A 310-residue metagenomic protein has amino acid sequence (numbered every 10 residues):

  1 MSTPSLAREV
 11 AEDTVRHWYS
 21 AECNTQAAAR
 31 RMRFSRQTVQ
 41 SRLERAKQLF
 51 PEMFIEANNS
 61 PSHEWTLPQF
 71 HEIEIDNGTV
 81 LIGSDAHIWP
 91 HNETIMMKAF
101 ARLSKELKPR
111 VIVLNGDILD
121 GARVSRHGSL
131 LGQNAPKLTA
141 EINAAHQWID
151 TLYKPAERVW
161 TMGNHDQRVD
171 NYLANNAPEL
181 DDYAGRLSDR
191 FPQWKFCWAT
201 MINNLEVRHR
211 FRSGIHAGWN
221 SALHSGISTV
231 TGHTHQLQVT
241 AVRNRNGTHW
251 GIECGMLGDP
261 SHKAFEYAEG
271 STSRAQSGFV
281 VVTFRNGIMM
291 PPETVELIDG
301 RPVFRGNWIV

Functional and structural regions predicted by a protein language model:
S5-C23: Short, amphipathic alpha-helical "recognition" segments used to contact nucleic acids or chromatin
A27-M32: Short alpha-helical "recognition helix" segments of helix-turn-helix
F34-E52: Major-groove recognition helix of helix-turn-helix-like DNA-binding domains
K47-L67: Short Lys/Arg-enriched helix C-cap and helix-to-coil transition segments that create basic nucleic-acid-contact patches
I55, G83, I88-R190: Core catalytic region of metal-dependent phosphoesterases/phosphodiesterases, especially metallo-beta-lactamase-like
P61-E93: Mobile, glycine- and charge-enriched loop segments and immediately flanking short secondary-structure elements within
S188-I202: Short acidic low-complexity segments
N203-L297, N307: Conserved beta-sheet core of the metallophosphoesterase superfamily
